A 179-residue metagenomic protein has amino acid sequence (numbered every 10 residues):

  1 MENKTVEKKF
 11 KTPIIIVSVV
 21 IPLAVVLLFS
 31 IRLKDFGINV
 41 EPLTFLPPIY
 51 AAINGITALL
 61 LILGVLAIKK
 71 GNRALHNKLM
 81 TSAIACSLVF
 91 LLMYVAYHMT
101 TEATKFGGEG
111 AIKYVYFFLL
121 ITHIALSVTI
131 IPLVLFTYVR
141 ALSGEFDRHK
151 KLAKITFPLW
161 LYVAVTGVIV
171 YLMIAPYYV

Functional and structural regions predicted by a protein language model:
M1-V179: Alpha-helical membrane insertion/targeting regions
